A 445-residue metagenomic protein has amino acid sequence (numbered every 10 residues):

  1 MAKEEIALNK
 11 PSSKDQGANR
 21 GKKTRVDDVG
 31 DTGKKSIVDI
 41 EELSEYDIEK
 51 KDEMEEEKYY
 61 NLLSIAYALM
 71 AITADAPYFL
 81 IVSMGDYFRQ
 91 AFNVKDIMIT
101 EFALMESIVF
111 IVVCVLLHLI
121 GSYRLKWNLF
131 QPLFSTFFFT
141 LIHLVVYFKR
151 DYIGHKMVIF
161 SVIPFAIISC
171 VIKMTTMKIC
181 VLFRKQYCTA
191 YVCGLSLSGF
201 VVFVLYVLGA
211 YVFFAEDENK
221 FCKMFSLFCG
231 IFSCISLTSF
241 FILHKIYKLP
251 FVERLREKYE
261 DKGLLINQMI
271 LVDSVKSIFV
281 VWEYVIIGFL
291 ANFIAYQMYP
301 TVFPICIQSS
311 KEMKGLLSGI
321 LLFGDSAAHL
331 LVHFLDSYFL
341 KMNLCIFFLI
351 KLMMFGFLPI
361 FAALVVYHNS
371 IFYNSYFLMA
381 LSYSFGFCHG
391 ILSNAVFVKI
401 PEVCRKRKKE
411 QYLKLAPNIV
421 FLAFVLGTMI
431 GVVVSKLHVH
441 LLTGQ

Functional and structural regions predicted by a protein language model:
M1-K50: Intrinsically disordered, low-complexity cytosolic terminal tails
Y60-M84, V281-M298, Y383: Pair of pore-lining "gating" transmembrane helices in MFS-fold secondary transporters
A103-E106, Q186-Y211, F232-I235, L321 (+1 more regions): Glycine-rich segments within core transmembrane alpha-helices of 12-TM secondary carriers
L104-L119, G319, F323-L331: Central cavity-lining transmembrane alpha-helices of secondary-active solute carriers, predominantly the Major
L116-L133: Conserved MFS/SLC helix-loop-helix module at the cytosolic interface between two early adjacent transmembrane helices
V146-R150, G154-S161, I246, P250-F385 (+2 more regions): Membrane-interfacial loop- and helix-cap regions that link adjacent transmembrane helices in polytopic membrane proteins
S169-F183, G390-R405: Intracellular juxtamembrane helix-capping segments at the cytosolic ends of symmetry-related transmembrane helices
F225-I242: Symmetry-related core transmembrane helices of the 12-TM Major Facilitator Superfamily/SLC fold
